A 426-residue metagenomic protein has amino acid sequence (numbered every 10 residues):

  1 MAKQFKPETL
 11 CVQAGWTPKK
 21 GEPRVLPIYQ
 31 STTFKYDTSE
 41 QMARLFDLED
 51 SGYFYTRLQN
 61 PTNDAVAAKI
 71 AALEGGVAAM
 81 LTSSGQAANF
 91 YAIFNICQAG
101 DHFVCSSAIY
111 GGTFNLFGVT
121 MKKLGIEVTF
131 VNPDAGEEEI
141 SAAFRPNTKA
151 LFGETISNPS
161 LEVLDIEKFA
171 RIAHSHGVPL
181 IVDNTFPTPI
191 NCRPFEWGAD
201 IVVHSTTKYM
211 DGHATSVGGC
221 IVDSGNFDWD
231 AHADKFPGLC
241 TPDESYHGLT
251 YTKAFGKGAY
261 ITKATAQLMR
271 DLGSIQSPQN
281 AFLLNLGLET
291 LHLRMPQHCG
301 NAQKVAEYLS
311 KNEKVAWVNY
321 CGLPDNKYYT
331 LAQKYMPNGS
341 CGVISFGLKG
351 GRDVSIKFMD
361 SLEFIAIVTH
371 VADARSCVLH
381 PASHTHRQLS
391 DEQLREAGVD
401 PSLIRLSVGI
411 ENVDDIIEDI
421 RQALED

Functional and structural regions predicted by a protein language model:
A2, C11-T17, A79-K311: Conserved PLP-enzyme active-site core in the AAT-like
A2-N60, A68: N-terminal "arm"/small-domain region of PLP-dependent enzymes with the aminotransferase-like
T33, S224-F227, L348-D353: Short loop segments at secondary-structure junctions
T38-F90, G112-T120: Conserved N-terminal alpha-helix of the aminotransferase class I/II PLP-enzyme fold
G75, N147, K314-W317, F364 (+1 more regions): Glycine-centered tight turns that cap/initiate beta-strands
G118-V119, E127-V128, P146-K149, R294 (+2 more regions): PLP-dependent enzyme catalytic core of the Aspartate aminotransferase-like
V222, S345-G347, S407-G409: Short hydrophobic/aromatic beta-strand micro-patches that form the beta-sheet surface supporting nucleotide- or nucleic
L272-I275, Q279-A281, L286, T290 (+4 more regions): Conserved small-domain helix->loop->beta segment predominantly found in fold-type I
